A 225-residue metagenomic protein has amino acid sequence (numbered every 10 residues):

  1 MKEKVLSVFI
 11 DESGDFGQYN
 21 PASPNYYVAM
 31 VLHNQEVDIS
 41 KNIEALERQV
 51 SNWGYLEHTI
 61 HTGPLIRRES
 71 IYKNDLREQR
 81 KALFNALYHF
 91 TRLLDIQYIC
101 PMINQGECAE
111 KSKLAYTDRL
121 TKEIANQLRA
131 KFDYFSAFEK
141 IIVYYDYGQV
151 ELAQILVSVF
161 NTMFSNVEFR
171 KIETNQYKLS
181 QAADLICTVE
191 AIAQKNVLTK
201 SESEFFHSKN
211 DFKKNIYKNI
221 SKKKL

Functional and structural regions predicted by a protein language model:
M1-L225: Phosphate-ester processing/binding pockets and catalytic centers
